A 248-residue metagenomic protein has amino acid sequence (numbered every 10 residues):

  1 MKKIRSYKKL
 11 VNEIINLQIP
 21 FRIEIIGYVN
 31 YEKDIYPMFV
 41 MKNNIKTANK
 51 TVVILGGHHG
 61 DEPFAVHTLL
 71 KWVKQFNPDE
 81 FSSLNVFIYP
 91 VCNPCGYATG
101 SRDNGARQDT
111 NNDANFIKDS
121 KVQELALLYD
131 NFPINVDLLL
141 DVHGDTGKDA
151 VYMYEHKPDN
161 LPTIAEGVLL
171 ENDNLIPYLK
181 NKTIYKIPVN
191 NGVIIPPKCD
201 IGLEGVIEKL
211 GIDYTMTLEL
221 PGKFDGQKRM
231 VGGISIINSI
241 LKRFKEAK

Functional and structural regions predicted by a protein language model:
M1-F39: Short glycine- and acidic-rich boundary segments immediately preceding or forming the N-terminal edge of structured
I23, M38-V40, I88, L139-D141 (+1 more regions): Conserved beta-strand scaffold positions in the cores of enzyme catalytic domains, especially in NTP/NDP-utilizing
M38-A48: Short beta-strand-to-loop junctions in surface cap/lid or active-site-entrance loops
N44, K74-S82, I234-I240: Short, charge-rich binding segments
N49, P63-P196, E208: Active-site/substrate-binding loop(s) of hydrolase catalytic cores
T51-I54: Conserved beta-strand elements of the Class I
G192-K248: Active-site-adjacent mobile loop/cap segments within catalytic or ligand-binding domains
